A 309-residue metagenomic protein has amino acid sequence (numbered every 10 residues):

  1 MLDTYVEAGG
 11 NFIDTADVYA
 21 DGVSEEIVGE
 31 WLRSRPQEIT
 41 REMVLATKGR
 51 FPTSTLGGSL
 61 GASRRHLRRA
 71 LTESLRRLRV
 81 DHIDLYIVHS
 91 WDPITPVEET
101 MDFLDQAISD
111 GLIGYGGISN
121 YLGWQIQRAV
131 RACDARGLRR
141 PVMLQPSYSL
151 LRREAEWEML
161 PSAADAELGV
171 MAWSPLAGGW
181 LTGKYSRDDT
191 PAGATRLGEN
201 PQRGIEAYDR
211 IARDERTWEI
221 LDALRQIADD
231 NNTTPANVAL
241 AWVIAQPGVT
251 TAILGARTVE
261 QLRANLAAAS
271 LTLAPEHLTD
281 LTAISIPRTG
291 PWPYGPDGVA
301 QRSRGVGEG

Functional and structural regions predicted by a protein language model:
M1-M43: N-terminal binding-site loop/beta-alpha segment at the start of enzyme catalytic domains that lines or forms
E7, S54-E158: Glycine/proline-rich, positively charged, aromatic-decorated active-site loop/lid region on the catalytic face
G9-F12, Q37-M43, V80-D84, D110-G114 (+4 more regions): Short, well-ordered coil/turn segments that N-cap beta-strands
I13, V28, L45, S74 (+10 more regions): Conserved, mostly hydrophobic/aromatic
T15, T47, L85-V88, I118 (+3 more regions): Conserved beta-strand positions
G49-F51, L122, Y148-R152, S174-Y185 (+2 more regions): Glycine-rich beta-alpha junction loops
A155-G198, T234: Aromatic-lined glycan-binding groove of carbohydrate-active enzymes
D188-D230, A245-V249, V259, R263-G309: Terminal-tail/helix-coil boundary detector
